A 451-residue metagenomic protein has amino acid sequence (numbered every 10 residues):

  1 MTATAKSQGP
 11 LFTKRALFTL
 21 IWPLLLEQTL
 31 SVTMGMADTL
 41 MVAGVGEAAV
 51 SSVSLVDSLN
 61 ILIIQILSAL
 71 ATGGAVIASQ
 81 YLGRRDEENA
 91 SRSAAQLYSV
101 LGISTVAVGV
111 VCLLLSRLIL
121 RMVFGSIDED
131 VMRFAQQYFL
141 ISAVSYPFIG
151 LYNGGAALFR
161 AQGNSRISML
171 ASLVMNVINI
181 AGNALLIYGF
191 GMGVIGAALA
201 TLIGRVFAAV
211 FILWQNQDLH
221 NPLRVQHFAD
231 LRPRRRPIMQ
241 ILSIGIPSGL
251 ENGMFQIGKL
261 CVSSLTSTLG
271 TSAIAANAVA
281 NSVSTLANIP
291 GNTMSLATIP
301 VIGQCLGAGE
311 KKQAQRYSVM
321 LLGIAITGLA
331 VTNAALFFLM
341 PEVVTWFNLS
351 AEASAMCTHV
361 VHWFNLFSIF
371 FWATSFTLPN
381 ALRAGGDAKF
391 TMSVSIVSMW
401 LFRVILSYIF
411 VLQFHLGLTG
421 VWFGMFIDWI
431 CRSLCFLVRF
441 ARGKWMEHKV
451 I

Functional and structural regions predicted by a protein language model:
M1-L24, A78-S145, G189-I246, I302-S368 (+1 more regions): Short alpha-helical transmembrane segments in multi-pass integral membrane proteins
Q8-L40, G44-V45, I61-G73, I77 (+5 more regions): N-terminal transmembrane alpha-helices
T19-D38, I141, M175, G204-A208 (+3 more regions): Transmembrane helical elements of multi-pass membrane transporters/channels
T29, T33-S51, L120-E129, L185-M192 (+5 more regions): Helix-terminus/linker motif at the lipid-water interface of multi-pass membrane proteins
E47-S58, A135, F139, A198 (+4 more regions): Small-residue hotspots at the loop-to-helix junctions and early N-terminal turns of transmembrane alpha-helices
V50-V110, I149-S168, I274-M340, F371-S395: Small-residue-rich hydrophobic transmembrane alpha-helices
L62-Q65, N179-N183, A209-L213, L286-I289 (+3 more regions): Hydrophobic transmembrane alpha-helices of multi-pass small-molecule transporters
A71, I141-R160, S168-N176, A197-I212 (+5 more regions): Short runs within selected transmembrane alpha-helices of multi-pass transporters and secretion channels
